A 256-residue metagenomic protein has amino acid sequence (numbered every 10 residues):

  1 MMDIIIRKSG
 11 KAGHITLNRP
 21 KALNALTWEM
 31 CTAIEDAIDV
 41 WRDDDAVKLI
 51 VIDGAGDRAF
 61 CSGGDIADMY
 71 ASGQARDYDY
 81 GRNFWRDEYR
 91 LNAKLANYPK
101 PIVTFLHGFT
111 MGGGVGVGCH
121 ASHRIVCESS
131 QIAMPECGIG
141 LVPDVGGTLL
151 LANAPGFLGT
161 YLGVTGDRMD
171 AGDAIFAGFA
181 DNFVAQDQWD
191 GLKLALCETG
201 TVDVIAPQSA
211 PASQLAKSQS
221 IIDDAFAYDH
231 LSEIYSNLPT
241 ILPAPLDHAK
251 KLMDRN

Functional and structural regions predicted by a protein language model:
M1-D53, A93, K250, D254: Conserved CoA-thioester-binding segment of acyl-CoA-metabolizing enzymes
I52, D65, V117-G118, D173-A174: Hydrophobic/aromatic residues within transmembrane alpha-helices of multi-pass small-molecule transporters
G54-R90, G140: Glycine- (often His-adjacent) and acidic-residue-rich active-site loop that binds/positions the CoA thioester
G64-Q74, H120-C127, T148, A154: A glycine- and small-aliphatic-rich helix-loop capping segment at beta-alpha/alpha-beta transitions that lines
L95-I139, Y161-L162, G166-D167, A171: Glycine-rich beta-to-alpha active-site loop
A121-P143, F176-L192: Gly/Pro- and small hydrophobic-enriched strand-loop and loop-to-helix capping segments that sit at the rims
N153-T199: Loop-centered beta-sheet repeat module
F179, V184-N256: Amphipathic alpha-helical blocks and their helix-capping loop/short-beta junctions
